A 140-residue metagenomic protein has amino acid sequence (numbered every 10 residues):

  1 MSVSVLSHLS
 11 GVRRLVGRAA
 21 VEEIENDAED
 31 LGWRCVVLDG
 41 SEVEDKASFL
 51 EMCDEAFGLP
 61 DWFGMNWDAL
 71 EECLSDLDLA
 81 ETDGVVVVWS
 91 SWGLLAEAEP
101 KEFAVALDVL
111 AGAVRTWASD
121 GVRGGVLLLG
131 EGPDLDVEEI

Functional and structural regions predicted by a protein language model:
M1-I140: Positively charged, polar, low-complexity stretches
